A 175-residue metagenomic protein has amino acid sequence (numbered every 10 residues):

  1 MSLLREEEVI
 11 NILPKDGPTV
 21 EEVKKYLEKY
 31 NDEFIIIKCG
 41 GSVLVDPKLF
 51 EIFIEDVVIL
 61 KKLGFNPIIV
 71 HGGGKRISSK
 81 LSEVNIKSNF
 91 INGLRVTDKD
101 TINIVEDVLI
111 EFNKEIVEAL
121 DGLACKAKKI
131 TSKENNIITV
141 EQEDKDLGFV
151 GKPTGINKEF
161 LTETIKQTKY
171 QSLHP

Functional and structural regions predicted by a protein language model:
M1-P175: Nucleotide/pyrophosphate-binding catalytic subdomain
